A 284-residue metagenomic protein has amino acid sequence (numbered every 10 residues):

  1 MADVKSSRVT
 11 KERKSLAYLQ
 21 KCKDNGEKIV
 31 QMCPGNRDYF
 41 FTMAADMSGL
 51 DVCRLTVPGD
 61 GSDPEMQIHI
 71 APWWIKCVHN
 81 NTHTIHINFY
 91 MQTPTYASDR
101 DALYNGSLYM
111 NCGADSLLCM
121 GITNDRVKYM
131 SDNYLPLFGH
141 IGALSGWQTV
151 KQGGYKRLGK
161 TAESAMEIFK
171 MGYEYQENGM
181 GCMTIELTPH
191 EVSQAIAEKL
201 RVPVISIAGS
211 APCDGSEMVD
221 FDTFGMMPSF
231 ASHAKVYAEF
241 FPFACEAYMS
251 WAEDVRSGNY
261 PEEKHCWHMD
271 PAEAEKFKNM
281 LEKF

Functional and structural regions predicted by a protein language model:
M1-G35, K276-F284: N-terminal amphipathic alpha-helix/helix-capping segment at the start of soluble metabolic enzymes
A2, T223-A272, K283-F284: Alpha/beta catalytic cores of nucleotide-metabolism and tRNA/nucleoside-modifying enzymes
D3-S7, F40-N81, Q92-P94, A114-M130 (+1 more regions): Glycine-rich, proline-tolerant flexible connector loops at the mouths of alpha/beta enzymes
K28-G35, C53-L55, I85-T93, L117-C119 (+4 more regions): Hydrophobic faces of well-ordered beta-strands that scaffold small-molecule active sites in alpha/beta enzyme cores
N36-D38, A45, L137, G179 (+2 more regions): Conserved, mostly hydrophobic/aromatic
T84-I87, P94-D101, G106-N178, C213-D214: Conserved anion-binding
L137, V204-F241: Catalytic-face loop-and-helix region of soluble metabolic enzyme cores
S164-R201, S257-E263: Active-site/ligand-binding-proximal alpha/beta "capping" segment
